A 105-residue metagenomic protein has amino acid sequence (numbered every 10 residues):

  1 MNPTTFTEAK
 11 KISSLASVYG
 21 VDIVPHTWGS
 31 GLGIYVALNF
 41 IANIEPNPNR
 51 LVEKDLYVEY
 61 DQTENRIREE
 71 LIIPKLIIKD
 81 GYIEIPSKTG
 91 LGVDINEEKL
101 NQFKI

Functional and structural regions predicted by a protein language model:
M1-Y82: Shared catalytic-loop signature of beta/alpha-barrel
N65-I105: C-terminal extensions of enzymes
